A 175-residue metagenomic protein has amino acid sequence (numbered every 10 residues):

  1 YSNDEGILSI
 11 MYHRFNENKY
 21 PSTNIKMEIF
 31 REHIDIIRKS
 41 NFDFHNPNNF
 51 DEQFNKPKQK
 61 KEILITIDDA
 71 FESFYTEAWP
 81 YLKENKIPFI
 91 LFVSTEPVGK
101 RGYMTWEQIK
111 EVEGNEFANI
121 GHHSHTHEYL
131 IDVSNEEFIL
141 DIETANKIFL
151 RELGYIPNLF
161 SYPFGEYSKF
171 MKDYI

Functional and structural regions predicted by a protein language model:
Y1-I63: N-terminal pre-catalytic segment of deacetylase/amide-hydrolase enzymes
E5-N16, K60-I63, E72-Y75, K83-F170: Metal-dependent polysaccharide deacetylase catalytic core of the NodB/CE4 family, i.e., the active-site-bearing domain
K26, Y81-E84: Glycine-rich, phosphate-binding/catalytic loops in enzymes
D68-D69: Noncatalytic alpha-helical scaffolds and linker/capping helices
A78: Acidic, polar ligand-binding/catalytic clefts
M171-I175: Short, intrinsically disordered, charge-balanced linker/junction segments flanking boundaries in proteins
